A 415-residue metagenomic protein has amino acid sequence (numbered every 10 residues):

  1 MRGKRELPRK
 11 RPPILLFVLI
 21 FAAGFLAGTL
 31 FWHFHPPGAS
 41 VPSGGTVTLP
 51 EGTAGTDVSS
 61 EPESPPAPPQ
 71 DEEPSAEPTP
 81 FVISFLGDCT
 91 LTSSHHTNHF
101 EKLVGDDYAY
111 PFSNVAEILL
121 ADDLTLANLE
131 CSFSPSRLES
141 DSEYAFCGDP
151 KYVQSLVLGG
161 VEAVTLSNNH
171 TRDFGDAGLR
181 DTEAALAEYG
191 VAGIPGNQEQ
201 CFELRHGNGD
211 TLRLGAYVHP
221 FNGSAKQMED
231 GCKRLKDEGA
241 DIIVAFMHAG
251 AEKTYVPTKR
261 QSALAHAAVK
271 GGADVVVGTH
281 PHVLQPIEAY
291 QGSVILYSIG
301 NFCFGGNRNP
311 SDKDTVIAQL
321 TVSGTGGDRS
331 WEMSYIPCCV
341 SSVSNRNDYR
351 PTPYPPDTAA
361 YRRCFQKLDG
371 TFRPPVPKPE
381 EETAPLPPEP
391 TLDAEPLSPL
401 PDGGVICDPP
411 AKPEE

Functional and structural regions predicted by a protein language model:
R2-E415: Acidic, metal/ion-coordinating pockets
